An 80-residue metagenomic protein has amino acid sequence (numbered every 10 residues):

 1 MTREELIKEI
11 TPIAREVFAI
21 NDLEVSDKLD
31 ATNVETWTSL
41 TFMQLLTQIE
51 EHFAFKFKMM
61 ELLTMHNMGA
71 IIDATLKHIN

Functional and structural regions predicted by a protein language model:
T2-T47, E51-N80: Phosphopantetheine-dependent thiolation modules in NRPS/PKS and related acyl-activating systems
